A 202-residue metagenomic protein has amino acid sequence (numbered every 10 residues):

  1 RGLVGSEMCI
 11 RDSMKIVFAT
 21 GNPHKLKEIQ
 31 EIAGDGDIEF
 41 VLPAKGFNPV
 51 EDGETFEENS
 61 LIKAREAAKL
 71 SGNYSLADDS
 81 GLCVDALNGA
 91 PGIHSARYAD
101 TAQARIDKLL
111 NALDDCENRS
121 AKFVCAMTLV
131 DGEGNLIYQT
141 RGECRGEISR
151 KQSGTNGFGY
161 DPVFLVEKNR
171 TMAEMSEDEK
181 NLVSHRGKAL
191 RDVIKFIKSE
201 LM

Functional and structural regions predicted by a protein language model:
R1, F18: Conserved CoA-thioester-binding segment of acyl-CoA-metabolizing enzymes
G2-I10: Short, small-residue-biased leader/transition segments that mark boundaries at the very start of proteins
K15-V17, H24-M202: Anionic-ligand binding patches
